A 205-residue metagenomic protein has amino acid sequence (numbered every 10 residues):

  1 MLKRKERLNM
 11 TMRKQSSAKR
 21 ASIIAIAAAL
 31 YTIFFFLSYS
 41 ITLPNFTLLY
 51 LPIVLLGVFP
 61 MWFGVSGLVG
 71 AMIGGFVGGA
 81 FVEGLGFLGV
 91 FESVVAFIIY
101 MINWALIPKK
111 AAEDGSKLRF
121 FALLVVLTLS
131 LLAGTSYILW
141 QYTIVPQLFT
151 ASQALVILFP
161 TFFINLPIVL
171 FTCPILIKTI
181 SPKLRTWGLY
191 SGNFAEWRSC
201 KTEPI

Functional and structural regions predicted by a protein language model:
M1-A18, S191-I205: Short, Lys/Arg-enriched, disordered terminal segments
R4-S66: Hydrophobic transmembrane alpha-helices
Y31, A71-G79: Small-polar-interrupted transmembrane alpha-helices in polytopic inner-membrane proteins
F36-I53, V77-P204: Membrane-embedded alpha-helical hairpins and interfacial helices in multi-pass inner-membrane proteins
F63-L68, E83-G86: Transmembrane helix interruption/hinge and helix-loop junction motifs
